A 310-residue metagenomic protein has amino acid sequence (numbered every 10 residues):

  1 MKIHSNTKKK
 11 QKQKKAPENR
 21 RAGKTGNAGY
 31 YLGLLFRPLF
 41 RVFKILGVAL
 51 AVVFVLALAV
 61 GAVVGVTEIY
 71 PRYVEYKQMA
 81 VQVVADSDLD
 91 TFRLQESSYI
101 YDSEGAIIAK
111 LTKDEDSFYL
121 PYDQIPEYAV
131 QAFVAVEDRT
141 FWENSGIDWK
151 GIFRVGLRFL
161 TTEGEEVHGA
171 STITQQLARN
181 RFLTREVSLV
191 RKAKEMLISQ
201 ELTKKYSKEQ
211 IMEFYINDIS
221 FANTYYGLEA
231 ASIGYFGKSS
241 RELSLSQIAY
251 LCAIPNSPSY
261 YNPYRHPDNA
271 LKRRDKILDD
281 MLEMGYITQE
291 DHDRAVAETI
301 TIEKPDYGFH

Functional and structural regions predicted by a protein language model:
K2-H310: Juxtamembrane regions of bacterial inner-membrane/periplasmic proteins, predominantly the peptidoglycan biogenesis
